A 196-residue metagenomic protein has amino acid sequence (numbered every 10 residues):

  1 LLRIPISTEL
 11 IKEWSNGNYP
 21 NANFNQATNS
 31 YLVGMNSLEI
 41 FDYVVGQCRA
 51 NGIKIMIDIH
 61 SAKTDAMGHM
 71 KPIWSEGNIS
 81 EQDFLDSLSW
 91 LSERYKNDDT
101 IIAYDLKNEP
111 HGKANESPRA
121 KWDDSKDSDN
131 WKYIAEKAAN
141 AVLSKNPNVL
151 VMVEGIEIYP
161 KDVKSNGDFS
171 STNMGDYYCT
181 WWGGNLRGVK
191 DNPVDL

Functional and structural regions predicted by a protein language model:
L1-L2, L10-L106, N130-L143: An active-site-proximal structural segment forming one wall of the substrate-binding cleft that immediately precedes
I6-T8, I59, G155-E157: A mature extracytoplasmic/lumenal domain signature
S75, L85-K96, T100-I102, K107-L196: Extracellular glycoside hydrolase catalytic/binding regions
